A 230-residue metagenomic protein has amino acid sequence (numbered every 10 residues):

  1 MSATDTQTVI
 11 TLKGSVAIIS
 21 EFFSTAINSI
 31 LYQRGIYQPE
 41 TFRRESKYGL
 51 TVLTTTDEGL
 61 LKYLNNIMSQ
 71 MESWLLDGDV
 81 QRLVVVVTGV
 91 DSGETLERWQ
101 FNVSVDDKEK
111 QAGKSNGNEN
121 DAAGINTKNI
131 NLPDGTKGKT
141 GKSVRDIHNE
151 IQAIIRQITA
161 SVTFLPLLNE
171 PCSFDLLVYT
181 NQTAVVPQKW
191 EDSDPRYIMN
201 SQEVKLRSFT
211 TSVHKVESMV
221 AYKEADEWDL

Functional and structural regions predicted by a protein language model:
M1-T55, W74-L230: Long protein-protein interaction modules used by eukaryotic assembly/scaffold proteins
T56, L60: Phosphate/oxyanion-binding active-site loops and adjacent basic polyanion-contact surfaces
